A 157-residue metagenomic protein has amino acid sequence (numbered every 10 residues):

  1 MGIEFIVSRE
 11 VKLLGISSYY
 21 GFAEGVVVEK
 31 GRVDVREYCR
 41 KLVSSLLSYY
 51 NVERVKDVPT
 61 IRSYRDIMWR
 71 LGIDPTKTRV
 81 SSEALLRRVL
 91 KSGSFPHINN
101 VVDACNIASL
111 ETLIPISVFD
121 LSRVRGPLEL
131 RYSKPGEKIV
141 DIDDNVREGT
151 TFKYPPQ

Functional and structural regions predicted by a protein language model:
M1-Q157: Charge-biased, low-complexity intrinsically disordered regions
